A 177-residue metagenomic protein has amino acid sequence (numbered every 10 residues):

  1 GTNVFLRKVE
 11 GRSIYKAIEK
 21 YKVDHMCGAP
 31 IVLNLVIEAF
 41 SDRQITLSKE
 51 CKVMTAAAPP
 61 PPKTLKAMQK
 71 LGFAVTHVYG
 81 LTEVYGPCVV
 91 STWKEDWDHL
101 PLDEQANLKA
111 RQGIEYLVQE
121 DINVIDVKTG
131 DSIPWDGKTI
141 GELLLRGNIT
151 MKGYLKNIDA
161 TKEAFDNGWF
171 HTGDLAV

Functional and structural regions predicted by a protein language model:
G1, K20-G28, I37-N107, E120-D121 (+1 more regions): Gly/Ser/Thr-rich phosphate-binding loop
N3-Y21, P30-V32: ATP-dependent adenylate-forming carboxylate-activation enzymes
E10, D126-T129, N157, T161: Acidic/polar helix N-cap motif
I31-L33, P60, T150: Alpha-helix capping/helix-boundary segments
G86, Q112, V118-I122, G141: Change "...and in nucleic-acid phosphodiester-cleaving endonucleases..." to "...and in nucleic-acid processing enzymes
Q112, W135-V177: Conserved ATP-binding/catalytic segment of the ANL
V124-I125, V177: Hydrophobic beta-strand positions
